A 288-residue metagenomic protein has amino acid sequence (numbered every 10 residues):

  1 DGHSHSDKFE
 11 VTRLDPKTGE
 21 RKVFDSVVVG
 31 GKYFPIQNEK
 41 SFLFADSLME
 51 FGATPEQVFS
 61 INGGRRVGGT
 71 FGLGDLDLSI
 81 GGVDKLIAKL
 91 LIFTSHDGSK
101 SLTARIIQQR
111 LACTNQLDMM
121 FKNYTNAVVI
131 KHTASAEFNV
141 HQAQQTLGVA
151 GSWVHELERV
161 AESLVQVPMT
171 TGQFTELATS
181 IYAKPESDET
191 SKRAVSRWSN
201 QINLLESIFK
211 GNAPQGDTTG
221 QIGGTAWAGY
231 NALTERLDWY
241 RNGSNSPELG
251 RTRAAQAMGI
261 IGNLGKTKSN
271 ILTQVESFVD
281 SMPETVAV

Functional and structural regions predicted by a protein language model:
D1-L43: Feature for intrinsically disordered/low-complexity regulatory segments and propeptides
P35-V288: Intrinsic disorder/low-complexity polar-acidic segments
